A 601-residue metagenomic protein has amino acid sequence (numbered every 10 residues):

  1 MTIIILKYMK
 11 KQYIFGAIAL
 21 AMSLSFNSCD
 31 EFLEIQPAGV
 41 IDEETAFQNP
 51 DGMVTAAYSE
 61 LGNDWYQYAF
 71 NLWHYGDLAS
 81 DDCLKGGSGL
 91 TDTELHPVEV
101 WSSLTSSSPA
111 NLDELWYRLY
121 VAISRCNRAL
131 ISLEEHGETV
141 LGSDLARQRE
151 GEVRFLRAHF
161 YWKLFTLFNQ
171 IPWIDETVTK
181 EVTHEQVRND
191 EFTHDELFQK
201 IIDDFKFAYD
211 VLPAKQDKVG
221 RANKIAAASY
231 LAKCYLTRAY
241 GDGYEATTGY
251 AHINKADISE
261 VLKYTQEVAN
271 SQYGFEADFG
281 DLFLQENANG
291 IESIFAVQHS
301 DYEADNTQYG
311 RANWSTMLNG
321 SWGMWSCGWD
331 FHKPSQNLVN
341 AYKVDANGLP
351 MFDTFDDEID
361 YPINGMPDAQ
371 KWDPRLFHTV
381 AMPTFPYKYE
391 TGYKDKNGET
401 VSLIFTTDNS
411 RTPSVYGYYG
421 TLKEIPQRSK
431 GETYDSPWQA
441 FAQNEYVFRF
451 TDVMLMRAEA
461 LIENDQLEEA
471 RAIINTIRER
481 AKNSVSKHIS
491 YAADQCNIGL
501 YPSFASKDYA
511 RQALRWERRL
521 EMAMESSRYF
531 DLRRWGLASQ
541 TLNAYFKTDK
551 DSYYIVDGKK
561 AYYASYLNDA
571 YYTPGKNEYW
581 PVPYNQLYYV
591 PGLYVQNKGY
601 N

Functional and structural regions predicted by a protein language model:
T2-I3, K10-G16, S23-N49, I201 (+4 more regions): Bacterial Sec-dependent N-terminal signal peptides
C29-A79, Q370, P583-N601: Membrane-proximal, proline-rich intrinsically disordered regions
F47, D51-T55, S59-D64, G89-F168 (+8 more regions): Conserved, well-structured interaction surfaces
P50, C83, S106, L119-A122 (+6 more regions): Long, intrinsically disordered, low-complexity segments
F165-P172, Q216, T237-A246, D465: Short coil/turn linking the two alpha-helices of tandem helical-hairpin repeats
I291, V297-N409: Glycine-rich, aromatic-lined ligand/substrate-binding cores of catalytic and carbohydrate-binding domains
